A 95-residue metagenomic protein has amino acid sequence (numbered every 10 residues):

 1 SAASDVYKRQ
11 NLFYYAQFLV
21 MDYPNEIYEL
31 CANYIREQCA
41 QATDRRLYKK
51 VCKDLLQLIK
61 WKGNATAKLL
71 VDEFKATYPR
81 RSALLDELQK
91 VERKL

Functional and structural regions predicted by a protein language model:
A2-Y7: Short, small-residue-biased leader/transition segments that mark boundaries at the very start of proteins
K8-K60: Structured C-terminal portions of repeat-based eukaryotic scaffold domains
I35, T43, K49-L95: C-terminal non-catalytic interaction modules
